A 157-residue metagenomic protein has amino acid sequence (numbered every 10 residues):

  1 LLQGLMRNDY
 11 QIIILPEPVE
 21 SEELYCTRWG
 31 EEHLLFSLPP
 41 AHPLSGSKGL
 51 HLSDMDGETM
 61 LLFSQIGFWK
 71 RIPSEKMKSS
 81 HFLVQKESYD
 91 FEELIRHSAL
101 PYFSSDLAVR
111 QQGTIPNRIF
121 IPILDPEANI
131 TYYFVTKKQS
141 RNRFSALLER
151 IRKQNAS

Functional and structural regions predicted by a protein language model:
L1-L34, I119-I121: Short beta-strand-centered segments that line the small-molecule binding cleft or hinge of alpha/beta clamshell
G4-M6, M55, E93-A99, F134: Hydrophobic residues within well-ordered alpha-helices
I14-E22, R71-E75, Y89-I121, D125-P126: A ligand-binding cleft/hinge motif common to bilobed small-molecule-binding domains
P16, L62-F63, S79-D90: Short beta-strand-to-loop elements that line the ligand-binding cleft of bilobed periplasmic-binding protein-like
E22, C26-L34, L38-M60, S145: Flexible hinge/capping segments at coil-to-helix
L35-S37, P43, P101, I119 (+1 more regions): Residues embedded in well-ordered beta-strands
D56-H81, F144-S145: Secondary-structure junction motif
I119-S157: A late-sequence structural motif
